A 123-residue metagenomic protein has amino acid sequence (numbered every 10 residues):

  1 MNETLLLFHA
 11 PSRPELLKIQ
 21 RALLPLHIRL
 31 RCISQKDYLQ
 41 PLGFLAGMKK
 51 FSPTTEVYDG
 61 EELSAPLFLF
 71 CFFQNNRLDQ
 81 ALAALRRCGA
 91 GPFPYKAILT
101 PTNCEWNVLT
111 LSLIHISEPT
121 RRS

Functional and structural regions predicted by a protein language model:
M1, T55-E61, R86-C88: Short, flexible, solvent-exposed loop/turn segments with mixed acidic/basic and small polar residues
M1-K50: N-terminal, charge-rich interaction modules
H9-E15, Y38, F73-R77, T102-W106: Gly/Ser/Thr-rich loops at beta-strand to alpha-helix junctions that form or flank small-molecule/cofactor-binding
R29-P41, P92-E105: A generic structural motif
L45-A65: Short, structured active-site "lid" loops
D59-L85: Mid-chain, well-packed structural core segment of small domains
Q80-R87, K96-L109: Short, compact, well-ordered microdomains
I114-S123: Single conserved hydrophobic/aromatic residue that forms the stacking wall/gate of nucleotide- or nucleobase-binding
